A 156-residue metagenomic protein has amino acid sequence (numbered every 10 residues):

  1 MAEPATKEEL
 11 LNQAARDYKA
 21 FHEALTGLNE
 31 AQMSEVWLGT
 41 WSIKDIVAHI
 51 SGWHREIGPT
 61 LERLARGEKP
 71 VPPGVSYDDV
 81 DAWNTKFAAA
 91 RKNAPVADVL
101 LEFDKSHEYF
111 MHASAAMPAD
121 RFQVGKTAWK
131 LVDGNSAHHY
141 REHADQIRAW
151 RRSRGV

Functional and structural regions predicted by a protein language model:
M1-A20: Extreme N-terminal tail/first-helix region
E3-K7, A89-N93, G125, W129: A short, mixed-charge helix-start or loop-turn motif at secondary-structure junctions
N12, Q32-A82, A119-V156: Short, contiguous alpha-helical
D17-A24, W53, S106-Y109, A113 (+2 more regions): Amphipathic, well-ordered alpha-helical segments in soluble domains
D79-D120: Acidic/histidine-rich alpha-helical segments that form the ligand environment of transition-metal centers
